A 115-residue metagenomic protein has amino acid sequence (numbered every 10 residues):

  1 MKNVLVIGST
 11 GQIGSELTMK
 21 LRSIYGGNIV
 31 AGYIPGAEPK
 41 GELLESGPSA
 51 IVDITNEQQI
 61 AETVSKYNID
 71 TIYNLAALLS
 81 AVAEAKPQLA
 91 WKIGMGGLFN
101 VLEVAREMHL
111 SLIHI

Functional and structural regions predicted by a protein language model:
V4-I24: N-terminal Rossmann NAD(P)H-binding glycine-rich loop of SDR-like oxidoreductase domains
G26-E38: Conserved glycine-rich Rossmann-like NAD(P)H-binding loop of the short-chain dehydrogenase/reductase
L44-N56: Rossmann-fold cofactor-recognition segment
S49, A90-W91, A105: A hydrophobic alpha-helix adjacent to the NAD(P)-binding/active-site core of NAD(P)-dependent oxidoreductases, strongly
I54-I93: NAD(P)H-binding glycine-rich loop region in Rossmannoid oxidoreductase-like domains and their noncatalytic homologs
E57, L98-V101: Conserved internal alpha-helix within the Rossmann fold of NAD(P)-dependent oxidoreductases
I113-I115: Conserved small/polar residues in nucleotide/adenosyl-binding loops
